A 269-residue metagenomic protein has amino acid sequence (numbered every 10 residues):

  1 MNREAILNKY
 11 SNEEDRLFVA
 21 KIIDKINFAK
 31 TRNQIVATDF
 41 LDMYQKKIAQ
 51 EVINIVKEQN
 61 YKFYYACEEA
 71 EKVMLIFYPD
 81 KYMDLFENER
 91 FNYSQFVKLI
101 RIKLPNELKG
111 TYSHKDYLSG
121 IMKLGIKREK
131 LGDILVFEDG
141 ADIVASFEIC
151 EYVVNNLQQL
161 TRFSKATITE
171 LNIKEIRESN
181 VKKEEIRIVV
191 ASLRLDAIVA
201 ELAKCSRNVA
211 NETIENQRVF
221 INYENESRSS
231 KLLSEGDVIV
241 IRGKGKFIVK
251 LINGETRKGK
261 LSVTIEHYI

Functional and structural regions predicted by a protein language model:
M1-D196, L202, N225, F247-I269: Ferredoxin-like alpha/beta domains used as RNA- or RNAP-binding modules
V190-E235, I252-G254: A basic, amphipathic helix-loop patch mediating RNA/tRNA/ribosome contacts
